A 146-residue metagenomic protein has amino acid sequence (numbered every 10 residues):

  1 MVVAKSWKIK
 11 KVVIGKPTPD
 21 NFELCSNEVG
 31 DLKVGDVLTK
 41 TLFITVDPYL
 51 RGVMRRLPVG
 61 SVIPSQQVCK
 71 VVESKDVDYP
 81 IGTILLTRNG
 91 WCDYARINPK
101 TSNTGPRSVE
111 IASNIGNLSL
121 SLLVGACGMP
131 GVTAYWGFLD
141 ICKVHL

Functional and structural regions predicted by a protein language model:
M1-K10, K16-S26, D31: Eukaryotic N-terminal low-complexity, Ser/Thr- and Lys/Arg-rich leader segments that predominantly function as
S6, T41, A134: Terminal peptide-recognition signature
K8-I9, E73, I97: Hydrophobic side chains in beta-strands
V13-G15, D78, Y94: Flexible, glycine-rich phosphate/dinucleotide-binding loops and adjacent beta-alpha linkers at cofactor/substrate
P17, L50-G52, R96: Generic domain-boundary/flexible-linker signal
P17-P19, K40, L57-P58, L139 (+1 more regions): A structure-centric feature marking long, well-folded core domains of fungal metabolic enzymes and membrane transporters
E28-V46, L50-C92, T101: Glycine-rich beta-strand-centered segment in the early N-terminal region that forms part of a ligand/cofactor-binding
S65-K70, I81-L146: NAD(P)H dinucleotide-binding glycine-rich loop of Rossmann-like/cofactor-binding domains, especially the beta1-alpha1
